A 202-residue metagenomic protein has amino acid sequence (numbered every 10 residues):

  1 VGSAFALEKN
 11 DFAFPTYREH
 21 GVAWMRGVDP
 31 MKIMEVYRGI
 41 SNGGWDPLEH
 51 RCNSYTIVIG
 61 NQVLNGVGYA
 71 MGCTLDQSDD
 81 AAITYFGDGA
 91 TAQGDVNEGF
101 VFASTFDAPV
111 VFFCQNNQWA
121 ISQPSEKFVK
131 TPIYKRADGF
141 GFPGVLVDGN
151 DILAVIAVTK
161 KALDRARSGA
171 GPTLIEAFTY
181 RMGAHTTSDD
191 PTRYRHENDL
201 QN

Functional and structural regions predicted by a protein language model:
V1-F106, P124-G141: Cofactor-binding active-site loop characterized by glycine-rich and histidine/acidic residues
F14, V111-F113, L146, L174-E176 (+1 more regions): Structured core elements
Y17-V22, F86-A92, C114-A120, N150-L153 (+1 more regions): Acidic, glycine-rich active-site loops and adjacent beta-strand->loop/helix elements that engage anionic groups
M25-R26, D95, S122-S125, I156-V158 (+1 more regions): Short, well-ordered secondary-structure micro-motifs
F106-E126: A short, conserved beta-to-alpha structural element at the edge of catalytic cores that scaffolds binding
N117-Q123, F142-D148, T192-Q201: Short beta-alpha connecting loops at secondary-structure transitions that line or flank enzyme active sites
I152, V158-A166: Phosphate/diphosphate-binding loops
R165-N202: Glycine/aspartate-rich loop-and-adjacent alpha/beta segment that forms the canonical ThDP
